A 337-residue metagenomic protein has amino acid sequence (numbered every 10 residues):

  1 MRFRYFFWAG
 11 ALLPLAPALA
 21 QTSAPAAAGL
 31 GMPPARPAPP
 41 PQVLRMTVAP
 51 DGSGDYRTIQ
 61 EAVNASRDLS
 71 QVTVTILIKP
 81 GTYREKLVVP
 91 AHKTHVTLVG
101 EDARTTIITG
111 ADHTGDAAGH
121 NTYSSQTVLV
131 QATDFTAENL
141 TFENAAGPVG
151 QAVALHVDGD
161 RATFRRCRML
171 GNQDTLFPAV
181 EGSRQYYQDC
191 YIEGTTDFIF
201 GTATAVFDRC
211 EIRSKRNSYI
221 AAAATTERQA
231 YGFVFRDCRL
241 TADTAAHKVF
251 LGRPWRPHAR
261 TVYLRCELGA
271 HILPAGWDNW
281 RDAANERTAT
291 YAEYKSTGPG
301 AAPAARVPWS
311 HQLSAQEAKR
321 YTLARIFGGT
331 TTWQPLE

Functional and structural regions predicted by a protein language model:
M1-W8: Bacterial N-terminal signal peptides that target proteins for export
W8-A18: Bacterial N-terminal signal peptides
Q21-E337: Sequence-level preference for short, compositionally simple segments enriched in small aliphatic or small polar residues
